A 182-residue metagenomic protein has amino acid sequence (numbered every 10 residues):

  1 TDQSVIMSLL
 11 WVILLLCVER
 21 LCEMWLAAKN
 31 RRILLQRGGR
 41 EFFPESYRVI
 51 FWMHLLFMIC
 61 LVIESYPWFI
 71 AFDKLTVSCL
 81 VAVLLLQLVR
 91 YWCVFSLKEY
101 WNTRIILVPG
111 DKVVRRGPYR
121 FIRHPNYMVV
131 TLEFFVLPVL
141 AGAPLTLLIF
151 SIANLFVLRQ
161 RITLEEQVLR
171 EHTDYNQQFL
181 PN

Functional and structural regions predicted by a protein language model:
Q3-V18: Hydrophobic transmembrane alpha-helical segments in integral membrane proteins
V12-L15, L56, I152: Core hydrophobic alpha-helical membrane-spanning segments
L15-A27: N-terminal signal-anchor/start-transfer transmembrane helix
V18-L21, W52, L84, F121-I122: Alpha-helical architecture
A27-S46, F69-N182: Cytosolic-biased juxtamembrane loops and peripheral soluble domains of multi-pass membrane proteins
P44-F57: Interfacial helix-start motif at the membrane-water boundary
